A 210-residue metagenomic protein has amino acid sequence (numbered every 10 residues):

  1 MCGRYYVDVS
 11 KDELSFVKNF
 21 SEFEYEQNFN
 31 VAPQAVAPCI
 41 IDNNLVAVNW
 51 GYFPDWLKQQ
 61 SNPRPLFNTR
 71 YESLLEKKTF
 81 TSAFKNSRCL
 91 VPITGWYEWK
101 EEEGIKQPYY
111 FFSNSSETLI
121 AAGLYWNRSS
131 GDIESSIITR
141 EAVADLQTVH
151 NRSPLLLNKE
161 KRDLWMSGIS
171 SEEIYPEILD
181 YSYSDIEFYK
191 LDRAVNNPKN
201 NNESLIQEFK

Functional and structural regions predicted by a protein language model:
M1-K210: Short linear sequence motif anchored by a di-proline
